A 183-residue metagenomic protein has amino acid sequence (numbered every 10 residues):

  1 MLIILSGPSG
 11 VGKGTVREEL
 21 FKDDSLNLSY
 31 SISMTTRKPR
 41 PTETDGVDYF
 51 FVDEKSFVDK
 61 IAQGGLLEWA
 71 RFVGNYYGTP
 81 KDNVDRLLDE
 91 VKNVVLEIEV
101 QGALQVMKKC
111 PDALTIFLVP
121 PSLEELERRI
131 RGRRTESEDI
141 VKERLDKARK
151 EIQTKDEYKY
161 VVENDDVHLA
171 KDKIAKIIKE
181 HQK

Functional and structural regions predicted by a protein language model:
L2-I4: Short hydrophobic/aromatic beta-strand immediately N-terminal to the Walker A/P-loop
S6-P8: P-loop (Walker A) phosphate-binding loop of NTP-binding proteins
V11: ATP-binding Walker
G14: Walker A/P-loop
K22-Y30: Post-Walker A helix-loop "phosphate-sensing" segment adjacent to the P-loop in P-loop NTPases
S33-V94, Q101: ATP-dependent small-molecule kinase phosphotransfer cores that center on conserved nucleotide phosphate-binding segments
V94-E99, K108-G132: Conserved phosphate-donor/acceptor-positioning beta-strand/loop module used by diverse small-molecule
R128, G132-E136, K150-K183: NTP-dependent small-molecule kinase module
